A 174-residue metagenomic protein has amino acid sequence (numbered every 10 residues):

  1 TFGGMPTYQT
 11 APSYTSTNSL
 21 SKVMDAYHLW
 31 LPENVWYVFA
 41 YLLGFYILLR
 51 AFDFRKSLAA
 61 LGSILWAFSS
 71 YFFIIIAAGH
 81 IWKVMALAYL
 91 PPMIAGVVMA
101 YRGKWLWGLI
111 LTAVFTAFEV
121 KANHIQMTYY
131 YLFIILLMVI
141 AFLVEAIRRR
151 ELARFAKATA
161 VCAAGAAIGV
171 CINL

Functional and structural regions predicted by a protein language model:
T1-G3, T7, A167-L174: Aromatic-rich transmembrane-lumenal/periplasmic boundary elements in polytopic membrane proteins
T1-L48, I64-P91, N123: Membrane-interface coil-to-helix junctions
F39, V84-A95, T112, Y131-I135: Alpha-helical transmembrane segments of multi-pass membrane proteins
L49-F68, R102-L109: Transmembrane-helix signature of polytopic, membrane-embedded enzymes that assemble or transfer cell-envelope glycans
F68, F72, Y101, F118-Q126 (+1 more regions): Transmembrane helix irregularities
M93-L109, I140-R149: Membrane-interface transmembrane helices that cradle and orient dolichyl/undecaprenyl
M99-A117, L152-A163: Short hydrophobic alpha-helices at membrane interfaces in multi-pass membrane enzymes
Y130-G169: Perimembrane helix-loop-helix junctions
